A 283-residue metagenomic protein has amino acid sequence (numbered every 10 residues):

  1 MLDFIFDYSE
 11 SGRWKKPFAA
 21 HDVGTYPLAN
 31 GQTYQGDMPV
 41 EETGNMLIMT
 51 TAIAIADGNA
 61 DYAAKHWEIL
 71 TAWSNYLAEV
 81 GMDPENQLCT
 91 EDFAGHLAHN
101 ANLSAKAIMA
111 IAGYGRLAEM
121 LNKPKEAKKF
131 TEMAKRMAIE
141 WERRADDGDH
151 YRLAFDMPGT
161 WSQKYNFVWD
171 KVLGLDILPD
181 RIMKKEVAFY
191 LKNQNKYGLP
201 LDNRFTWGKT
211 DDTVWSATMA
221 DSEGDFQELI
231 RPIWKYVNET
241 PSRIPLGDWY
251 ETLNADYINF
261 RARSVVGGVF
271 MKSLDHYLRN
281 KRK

Functional and structural regions predicted by a protein language model:
M1-M82, N100-Y114, A118: Aromatic-rich carbohydrate-recognition surfaces in CAZymes
L2, A64-T71, E126-R136, K185-A188: Beta-strand segments within the central parallel beta-sheet cores of soluble alpha/beta enzyme folds
F6-G31, Q35-E41, N100-I108, K135-R231 (+3 more regions): Extended ligand-binding clefts on enzyme/binding-domain cores
A20, C89, H96, E126 (+2 more regions): A sequence-level detector of short, solvent-exposed, charge-rich linear segments
T33-E41, D57-E68, P84-A105, L121-K129 (+3 more regions): Alpha-helix capping and helix-loop boundary segments enriched in small/acidic/polar residues
N45-D61, K106-P124, Y165-P179, D212-D225 (+2 more regions): Well-ordered alpha-helical scaffold segments within catalytic/enzyme domains
E79-Q87, R143-D146: C-terminal ends of transmembrane alpha-helices and the immediately adjacent extracellular/lumenal or cytosolic loop
P232, G247, T252-K283: Terminal, non-catalytic domain-edge segments
